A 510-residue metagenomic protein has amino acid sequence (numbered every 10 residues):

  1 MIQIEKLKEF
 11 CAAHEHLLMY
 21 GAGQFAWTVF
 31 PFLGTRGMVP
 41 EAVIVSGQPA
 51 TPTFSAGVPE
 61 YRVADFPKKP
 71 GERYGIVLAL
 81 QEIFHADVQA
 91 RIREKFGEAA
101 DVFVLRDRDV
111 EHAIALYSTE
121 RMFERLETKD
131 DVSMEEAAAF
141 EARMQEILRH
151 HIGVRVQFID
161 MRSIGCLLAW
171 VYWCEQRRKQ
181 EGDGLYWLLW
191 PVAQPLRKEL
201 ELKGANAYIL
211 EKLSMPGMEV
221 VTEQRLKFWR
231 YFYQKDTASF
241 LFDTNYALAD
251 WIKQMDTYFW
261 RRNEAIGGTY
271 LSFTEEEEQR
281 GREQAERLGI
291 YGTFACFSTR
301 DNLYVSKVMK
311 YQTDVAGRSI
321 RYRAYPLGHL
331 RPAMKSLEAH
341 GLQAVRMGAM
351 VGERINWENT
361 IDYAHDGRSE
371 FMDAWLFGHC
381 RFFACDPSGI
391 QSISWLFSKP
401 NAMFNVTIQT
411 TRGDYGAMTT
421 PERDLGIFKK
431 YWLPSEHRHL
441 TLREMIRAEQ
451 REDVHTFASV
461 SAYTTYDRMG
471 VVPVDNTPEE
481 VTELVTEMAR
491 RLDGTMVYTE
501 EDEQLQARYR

Functional and structural regions predicted by a protein language model:
M1-A137: Hydrophobic, well-ordered beta-alpha structural blocks that scaffold small-molecule cofactor pockets
F10, K69, E146-I152, D250-R262 (+2 more regions): Nucleotide-sugar donor-binding and catalytic loop/hinge architecture of NDP-sugar-dependent glycosyltransferases
E41-G47, G184-Q194, V345-G348: Short internal beta-strands
H85, F123-E275, E503-R510: Secretory-pathway glycan-assembly enzymes, especially type II membrane glycosyltransferases that use nucleotide-sugar
F158-Y172, L303-M309, I320-Y325: A short, glycine/small-residue-rich beta-strand->loop->alpha-helix junction that serves as a flexible
F240-R287, M418-R510: Leloir-type glycosyltransferase catalytic cores
G292-K307, Y311-T313, R323-E370, E500: Catalytic donor nucleotide-activated moiety binding site of glycosyltransferases and closely related
D373-E422: A donor-sugar binding/catalytic signature common to diverse glycosyltransferases and related nucleotide-sugar
